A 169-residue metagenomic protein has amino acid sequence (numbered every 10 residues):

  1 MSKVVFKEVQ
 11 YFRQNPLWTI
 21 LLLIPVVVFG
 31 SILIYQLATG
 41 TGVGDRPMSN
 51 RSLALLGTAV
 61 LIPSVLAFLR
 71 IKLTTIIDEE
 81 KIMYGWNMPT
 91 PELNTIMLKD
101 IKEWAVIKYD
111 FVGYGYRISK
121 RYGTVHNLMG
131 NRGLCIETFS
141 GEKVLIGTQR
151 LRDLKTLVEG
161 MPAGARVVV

Functional and structural regions predicted by a protein language model:
M1-M48, V125-H126, L151: N-terminal membrane-targeting/pre-transmembrane regions
V5, I20, G85, G160-R166: N-terminal basic, Ser/Thr-rich segments that initiate or prime the first beta/alpha elements at protein or domain
G44-T58: Hydrophobic alpha-helical transmembrane segments
L56-F68, Y116, G123-H126: Short, solvent-exposed secondary-structure boundary motifs
A59-E103: Conserved beta-hairpin
K72-I76, R121-L128, L157: Short linear motifs in intrinsically disordered
Y84-G147: Non-transmembrane, membrane-adjacent beta-strand/coil modules in membrane-associated proteins and peripheral
I146-V169: Cytosol-/stroma-facing membrane-proximal "stalk/adaptor" domains immediately downstream of transmembrane anchors
